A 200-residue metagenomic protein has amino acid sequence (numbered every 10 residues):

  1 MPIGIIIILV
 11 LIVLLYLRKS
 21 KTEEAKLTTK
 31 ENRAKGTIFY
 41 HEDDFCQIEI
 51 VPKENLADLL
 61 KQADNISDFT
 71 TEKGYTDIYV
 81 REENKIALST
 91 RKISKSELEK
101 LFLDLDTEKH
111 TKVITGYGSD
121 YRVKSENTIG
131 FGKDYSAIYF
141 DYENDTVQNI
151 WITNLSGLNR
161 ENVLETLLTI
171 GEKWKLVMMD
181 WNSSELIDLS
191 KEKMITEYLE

Functional and structural regions predicted by a protein language model:
M1-I8: Feature marks short, highly hydrophobic, charge-poor N-terminal signal-anchor/signal peptide-like helices that anchor
I8-L14: Alpha-helical transmembrane spans
Y16-E200: Acidic (Asp/Glu-rich) sequence patches and key acidic residues that form negatively charged surfaces used
